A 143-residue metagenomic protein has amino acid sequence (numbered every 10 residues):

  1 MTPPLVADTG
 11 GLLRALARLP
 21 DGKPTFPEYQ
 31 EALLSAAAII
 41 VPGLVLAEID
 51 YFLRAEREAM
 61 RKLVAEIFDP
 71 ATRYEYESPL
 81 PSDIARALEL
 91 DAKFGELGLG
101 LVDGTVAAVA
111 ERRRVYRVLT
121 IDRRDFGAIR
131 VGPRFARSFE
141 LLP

Functional and structural regions predicted by a protein language model:
M1-V41, L53-A65, A136: Short, well-structured N-terminal submotif of metal-dependent ribonuclease cores
T2, R112-P143: Acidic, PIN/NYN-like endoribonuclease modules and their adjacent C-terminal/linker elements
G10, D50, G104-T105: Active-site phosphate/pyrophosphate-handling residues
L12-L13, L46, F126: A generic structural signal for short hydrophobic patches within well-formed alpha-helices
A37, R73-Y74, F139: Short, conserved active-site loop motifs that form the nucleotide-linked donor/cofactor pocket
L44-E75, P79: Active-site-proximal, substrate-binding regions of enzyme catalytic domains and RNA-binding/basic surfaces
E75-I121: Active-site neighborhoods of divalent-metal-dependent phosphate/nucleic-acid chemistry enzymes
